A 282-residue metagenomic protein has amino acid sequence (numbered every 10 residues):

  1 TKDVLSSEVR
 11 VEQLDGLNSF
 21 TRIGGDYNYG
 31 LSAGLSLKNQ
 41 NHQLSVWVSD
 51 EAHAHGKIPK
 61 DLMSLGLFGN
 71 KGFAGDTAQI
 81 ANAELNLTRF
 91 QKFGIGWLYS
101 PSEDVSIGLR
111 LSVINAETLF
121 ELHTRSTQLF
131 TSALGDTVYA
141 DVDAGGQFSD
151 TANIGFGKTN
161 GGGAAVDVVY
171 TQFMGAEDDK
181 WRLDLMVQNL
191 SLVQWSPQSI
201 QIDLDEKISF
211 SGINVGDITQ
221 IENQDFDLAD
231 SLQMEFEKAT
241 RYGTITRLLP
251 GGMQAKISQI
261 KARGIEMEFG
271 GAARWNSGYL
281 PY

Functional and structural regions predicted by a protein language model:
T1-F156, A176, I200-S231: A subset of solvent-exposed loop/turn segments in beta-rich extracellular surface proteins, enriched in glycine
I23-Y29, L87-F93, N160-V166, R247-M253 (+1 more regions): Residues that define the transmembrane beta-barrel architecture of outer-membrane proteins
A33-L37, L98-S100, V168-Q172, M253-K261 (+1 more regions): Feature captures outer-membrane beta-barrel proteins of Gram-negative bacteria and organelles
K38-L44, E103-I107, G162-A164, E177-D184 (+2 more regions): Outer-envelope beta-barrel architecture signal
V48-A54, V113-F120, Q172-M174, V187-Q194 (+1 more regions): Transmembrane beta-strands of outer-membrane beta-barrel pores
F68-G69, T77, F90-G94, G162-V169 (+1 more regions): Surface-exposed extracellular loop regions of Gram-negative outer-membrane beta-barrel proteins
G161-A165, K180, L190-I202: Extended, H/D-rich, highly charged conserved domains that either
D184, S196-Y282: Outer membrane beta-barrel transmembrane domains
